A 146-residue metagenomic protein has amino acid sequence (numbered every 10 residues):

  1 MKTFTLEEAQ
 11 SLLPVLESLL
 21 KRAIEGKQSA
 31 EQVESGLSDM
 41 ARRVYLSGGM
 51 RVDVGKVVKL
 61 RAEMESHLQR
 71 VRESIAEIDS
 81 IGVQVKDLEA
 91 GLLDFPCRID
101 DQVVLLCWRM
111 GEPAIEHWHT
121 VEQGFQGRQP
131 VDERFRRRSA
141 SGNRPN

Functional and structural regions predicted by a protein language model:
M1-R43: Long, hydrophobic N-terminal alpha-helical segment
F4-E7, S11, S18, Y45 (+4 more regions): Short, flexible coil/linker segments at or flanking structured domains
F4-T5, S11, D53, V58-L60 (+3 more regions): Mixed-charge, polar/low-complexity N-terminal
L16-V33, L60, M64-H67, V71-S74 (+1 more regions): Amphipathic alpha-helical coiled-coil segments
Q32-E65, Q69: Structured domain cores in non-transmembrane regions
E65, Q69-N146: Glycine-rich, aromatic-bearing surface loops/beta-hairpins
